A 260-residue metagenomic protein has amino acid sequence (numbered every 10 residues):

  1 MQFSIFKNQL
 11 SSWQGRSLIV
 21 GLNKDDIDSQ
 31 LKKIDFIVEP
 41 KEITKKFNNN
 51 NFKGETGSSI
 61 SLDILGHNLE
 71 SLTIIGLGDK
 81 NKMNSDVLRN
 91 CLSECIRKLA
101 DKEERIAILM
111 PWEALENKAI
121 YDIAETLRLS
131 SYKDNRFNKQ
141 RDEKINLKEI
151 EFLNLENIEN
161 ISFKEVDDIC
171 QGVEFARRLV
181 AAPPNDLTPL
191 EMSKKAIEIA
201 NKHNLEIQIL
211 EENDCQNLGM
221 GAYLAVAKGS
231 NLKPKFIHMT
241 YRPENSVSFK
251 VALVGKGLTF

Functional and structural regions predicted by a protein language model:
M1-G257: Short amphipathic alpha-helical segment within the helicase RecA-like ATPase core that mediates nucleic-acid
F260: Active-site histidine-acidic residue metal-binding/catalytic motifs, centered on HxH/HExxH-like signatures
